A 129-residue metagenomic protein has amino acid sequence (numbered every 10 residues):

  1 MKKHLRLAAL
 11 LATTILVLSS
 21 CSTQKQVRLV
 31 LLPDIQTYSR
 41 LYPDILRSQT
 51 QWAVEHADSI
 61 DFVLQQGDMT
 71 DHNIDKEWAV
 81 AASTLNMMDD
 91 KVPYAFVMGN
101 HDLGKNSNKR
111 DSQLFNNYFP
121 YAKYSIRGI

Functional and structural regions predicted by a protein language model:
M1-A9: Bacterial N-terminal signal peptides that target proteins for export
K2, L18-S20, Y38, S83: Compositionally biased, intrinsically disordered low-complexity segments
K3, E55, N116-N117: Polar/charged alpha-helical tracts
A9-V17: Bacterial N-terminal signal peptides
S20-W78: N-terminal active-site segment of His-dependent metallophosphoesterases
D75-I129: Extended active-site neighborhood of metal-dependent phosphoesterases/phosphodiesterases
